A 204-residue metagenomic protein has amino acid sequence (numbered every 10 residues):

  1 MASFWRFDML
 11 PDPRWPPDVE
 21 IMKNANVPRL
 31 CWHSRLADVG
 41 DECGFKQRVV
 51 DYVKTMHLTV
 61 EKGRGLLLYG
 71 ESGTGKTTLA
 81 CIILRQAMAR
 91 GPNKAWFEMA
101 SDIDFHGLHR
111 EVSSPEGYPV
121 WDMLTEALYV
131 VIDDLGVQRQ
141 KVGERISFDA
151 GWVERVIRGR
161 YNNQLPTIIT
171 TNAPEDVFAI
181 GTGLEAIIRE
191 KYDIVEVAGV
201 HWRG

Functional and structural regions predicted by a protein language model:
M1-Y52, I194-G204: A short, basic N-terminal segment
K46, V50, M88-A127: Short glycine-rich substrate-engagement loop in P-loop NTPases that contacts/grips substrate
T55-G63: Phosphate-binding P-loop
K62-A80: Walker A/P-loop nucleotide-binding motif
G63-L67, K94, Y129, P166-I168: Residue-level preference for the first positions of well-ordered beta-strands
T78-G91: P-loop NTPase Walker A phosphate-binding motif
P92-N93, I103-V112, V137-G204: Replace "adjacent to P-loop NTPase cores in ATP/GTP-dependent enzymes" with "adjacent to NTP-binding cores
D133-L135: Walker B catalytic acidic pair
